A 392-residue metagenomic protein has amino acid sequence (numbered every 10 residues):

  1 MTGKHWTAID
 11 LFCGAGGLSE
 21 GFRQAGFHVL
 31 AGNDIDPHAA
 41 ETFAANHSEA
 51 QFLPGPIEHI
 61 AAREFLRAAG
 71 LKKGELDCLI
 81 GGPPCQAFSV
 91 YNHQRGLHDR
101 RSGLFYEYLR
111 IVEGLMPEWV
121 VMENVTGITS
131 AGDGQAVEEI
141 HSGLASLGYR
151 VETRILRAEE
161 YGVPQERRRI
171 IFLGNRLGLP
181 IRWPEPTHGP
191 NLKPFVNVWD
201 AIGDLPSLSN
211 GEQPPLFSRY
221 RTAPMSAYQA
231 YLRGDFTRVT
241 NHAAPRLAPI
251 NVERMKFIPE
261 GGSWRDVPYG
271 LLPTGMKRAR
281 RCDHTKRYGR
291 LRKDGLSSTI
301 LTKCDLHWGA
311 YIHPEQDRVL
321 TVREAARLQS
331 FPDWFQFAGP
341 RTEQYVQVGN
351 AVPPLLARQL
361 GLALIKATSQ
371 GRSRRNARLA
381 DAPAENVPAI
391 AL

Functional and structural regions predicted by a protein language model:
A8-L18, K73-Y91, W119-N124, F172-R176 (+3 more regions): Conserved proline-anchored active-site loop of SAM-dependent methyltransferases that bridges a beta-strand
G21-H28, N46: A short, Lys/Arg-enriched amphipathic alpha-helix followed by its capping loop at the start of a domain
R23, A40-A44, Q51, H141-A145: Class I S-adenosyl-L-methionine
G32-N33: The conserved SAM/SAH-binding core of class I Rossmann-like methyltransferase domains, concentrating on the hydrophobic
D36-P37: Conserved SAM/SAH-binding beta-strand->alpha-helix loop
E41-L71: S-adenosyl-L-methionine
E64-K73, Q86-R278: Class I S-adenosyl-L-methionine
A223-L392: C-terminal target-recognition/interaction regions appended to catalytic cores
